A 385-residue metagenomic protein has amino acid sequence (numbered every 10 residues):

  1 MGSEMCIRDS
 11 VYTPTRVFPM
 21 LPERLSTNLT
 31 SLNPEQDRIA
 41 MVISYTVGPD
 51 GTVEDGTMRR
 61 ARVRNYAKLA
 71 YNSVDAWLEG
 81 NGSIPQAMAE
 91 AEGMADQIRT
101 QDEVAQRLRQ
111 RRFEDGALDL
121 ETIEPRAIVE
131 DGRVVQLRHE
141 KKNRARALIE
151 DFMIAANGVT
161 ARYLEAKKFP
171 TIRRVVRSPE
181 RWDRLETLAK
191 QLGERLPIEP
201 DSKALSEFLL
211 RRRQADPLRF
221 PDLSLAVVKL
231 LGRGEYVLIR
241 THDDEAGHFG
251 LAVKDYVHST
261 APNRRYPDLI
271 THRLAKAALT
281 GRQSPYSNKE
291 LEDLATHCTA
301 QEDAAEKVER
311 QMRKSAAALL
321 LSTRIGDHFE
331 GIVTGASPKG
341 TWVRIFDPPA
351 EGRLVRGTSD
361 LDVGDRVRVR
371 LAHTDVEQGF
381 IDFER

Functional and structural regions predicted by a protein language model:
E4, R8-V355, S359-D365, T374-I381: Electropositive polyanion-binding surfaces
F383-R385: Short, compositionally biased
